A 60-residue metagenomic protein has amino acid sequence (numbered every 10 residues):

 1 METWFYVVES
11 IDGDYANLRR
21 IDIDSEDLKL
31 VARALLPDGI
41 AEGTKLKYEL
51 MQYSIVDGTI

Functional and structural regions predicted by a protein language model:
M1-G13: Structural detector for short beta-strands of small beta-barrel domains
T3-F5, L28-L30, K45: Well-ordered beta-strand positions in beta-sheet-rich domains
D14-R19: Short aromatic-glycine-enriched beta-strand elements
E26-D38: Beta-strand/loop nucleic-acid-binding surfaces
L35-K47: Short nucleic-acid-contacting surface segments enriched for D/E, G, S/T with interspersed K/R
M51-I60: Short, Lys/Arg- and Gly-enriched loop/turn segments at beta-strand edges
